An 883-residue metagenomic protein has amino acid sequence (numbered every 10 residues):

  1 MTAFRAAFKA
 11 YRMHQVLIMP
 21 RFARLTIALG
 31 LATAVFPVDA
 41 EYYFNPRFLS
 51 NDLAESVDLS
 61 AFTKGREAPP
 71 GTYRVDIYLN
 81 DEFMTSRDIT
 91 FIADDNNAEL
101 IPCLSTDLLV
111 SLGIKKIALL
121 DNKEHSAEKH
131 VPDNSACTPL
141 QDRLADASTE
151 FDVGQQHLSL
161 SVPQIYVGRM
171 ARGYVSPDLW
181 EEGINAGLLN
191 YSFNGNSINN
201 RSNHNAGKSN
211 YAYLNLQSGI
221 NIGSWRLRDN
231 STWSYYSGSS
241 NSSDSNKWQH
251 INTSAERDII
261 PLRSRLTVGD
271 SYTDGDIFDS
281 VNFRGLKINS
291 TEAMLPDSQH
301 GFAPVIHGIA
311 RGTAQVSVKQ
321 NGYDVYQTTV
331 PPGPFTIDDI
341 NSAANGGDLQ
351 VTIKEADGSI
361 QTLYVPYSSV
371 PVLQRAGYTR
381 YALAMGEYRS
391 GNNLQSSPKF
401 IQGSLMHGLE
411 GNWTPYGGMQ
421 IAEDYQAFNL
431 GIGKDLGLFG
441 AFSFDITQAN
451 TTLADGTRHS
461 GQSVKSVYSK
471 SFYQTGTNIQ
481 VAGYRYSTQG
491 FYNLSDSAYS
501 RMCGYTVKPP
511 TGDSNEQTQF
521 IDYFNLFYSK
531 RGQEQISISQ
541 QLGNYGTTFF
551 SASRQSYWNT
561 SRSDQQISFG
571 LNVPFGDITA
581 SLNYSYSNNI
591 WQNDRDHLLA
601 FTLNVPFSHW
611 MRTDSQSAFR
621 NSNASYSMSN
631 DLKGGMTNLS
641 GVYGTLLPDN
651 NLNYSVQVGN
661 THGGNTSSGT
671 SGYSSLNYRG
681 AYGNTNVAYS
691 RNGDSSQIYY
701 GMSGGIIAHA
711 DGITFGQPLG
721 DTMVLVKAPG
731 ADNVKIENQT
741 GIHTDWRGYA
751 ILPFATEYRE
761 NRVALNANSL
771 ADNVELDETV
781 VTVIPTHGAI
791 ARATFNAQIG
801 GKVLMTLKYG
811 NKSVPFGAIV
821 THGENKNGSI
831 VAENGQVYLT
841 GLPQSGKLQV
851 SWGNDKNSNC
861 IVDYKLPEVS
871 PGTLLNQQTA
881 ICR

Functional and structural regions predicted by a protein language model:
T2-D39: Gram-negative bacterial Sec-dependent N-terminal signal peptides
A40-K64, P69-G71, P102-L119, E124-Q315 (+7 more regions): Flexible, glycine-rich linker and terminal segments associated with outer-membrane beta-barrel/transport systems
P70-D88: Eukaryote-biased recognition of intrinsically disordered, low-complexity regulatory segments
R87-I101: Short acidic/polar beta-strand-loop edge motifs in secreted extracellular and Gram-negative envelope-associated
S218, L383-N392, I401-M419, A427-L430 (+1 more regions): Core alpha-helical transmembrane segments of integral membrane proteins
I337-D348: Extracytoplasmic assembly/pore-lining segments of large envelope/extracellular complexes
V351: Extended acidic/charged loop-beta regions that coordinate divalent cations and stabilize anionic phosphate/carboxylate
S396-P398: Short, solvent-exposed loop/turn segments at conserved positions within beta-propeller repeat blades
